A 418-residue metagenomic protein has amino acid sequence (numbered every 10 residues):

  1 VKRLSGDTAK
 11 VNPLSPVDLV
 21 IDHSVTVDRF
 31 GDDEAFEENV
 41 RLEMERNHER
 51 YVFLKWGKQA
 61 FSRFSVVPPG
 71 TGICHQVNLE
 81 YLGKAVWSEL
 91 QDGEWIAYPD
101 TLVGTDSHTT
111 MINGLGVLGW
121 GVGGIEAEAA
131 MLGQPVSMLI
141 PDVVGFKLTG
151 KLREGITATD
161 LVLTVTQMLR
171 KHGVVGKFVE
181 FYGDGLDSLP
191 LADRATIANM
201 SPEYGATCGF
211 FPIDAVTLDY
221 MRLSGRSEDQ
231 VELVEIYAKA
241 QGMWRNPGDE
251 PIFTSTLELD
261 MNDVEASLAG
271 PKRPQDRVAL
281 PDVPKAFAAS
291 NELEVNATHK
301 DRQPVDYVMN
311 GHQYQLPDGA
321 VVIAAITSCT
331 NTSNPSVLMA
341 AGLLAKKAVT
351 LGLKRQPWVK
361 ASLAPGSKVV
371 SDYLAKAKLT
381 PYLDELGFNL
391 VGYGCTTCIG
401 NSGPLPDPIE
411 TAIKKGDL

Functional and structural regions predicted by a protein language model:
V1-L418: Fe-S-dependent hydro-lyases/dehydratases of central metabolism
